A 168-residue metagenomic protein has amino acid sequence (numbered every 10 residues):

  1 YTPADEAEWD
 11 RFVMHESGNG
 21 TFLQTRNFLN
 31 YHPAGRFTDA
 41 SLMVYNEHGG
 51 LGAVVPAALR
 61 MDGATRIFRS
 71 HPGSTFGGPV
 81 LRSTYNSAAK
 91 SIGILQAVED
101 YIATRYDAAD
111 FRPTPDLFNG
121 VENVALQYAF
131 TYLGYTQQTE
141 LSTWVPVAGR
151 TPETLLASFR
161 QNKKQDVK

Functional and structural regions predicted by a protein language model:
Y1-E6, V124-K168: Acyltransferase donor/substrate-recognition loop-hinge adjacent to the catalytic core
Y1-N27, Q165-K168: Short amphipathic alpha-helix that is part of the acyltransferase structural core
R11-M14, N27-D100: Conserved donor-binding loop and adjoining core beta-sheet/short helix segment in diverse acyl/aminoacyl transferases
G77, D107-A109, T139-T143: Generic beta-strand structural signal
E99-T104, L133-T136: Short, charge-rich binding segments
T104-P115: Conserved GNAT acetyl-CoA-binding A-motif
L117-V121: Acidic-and-aromatic substrate-binding clefts and catalytic sites of carbohydrate-active enzymes
